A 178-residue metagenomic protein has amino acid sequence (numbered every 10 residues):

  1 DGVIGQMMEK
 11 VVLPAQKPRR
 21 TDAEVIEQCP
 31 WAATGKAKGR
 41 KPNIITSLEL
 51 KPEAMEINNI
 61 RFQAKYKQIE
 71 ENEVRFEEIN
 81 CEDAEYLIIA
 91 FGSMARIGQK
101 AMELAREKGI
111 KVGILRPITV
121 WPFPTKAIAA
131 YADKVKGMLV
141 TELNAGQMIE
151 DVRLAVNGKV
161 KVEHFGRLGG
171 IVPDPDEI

Functional and structural regions predicted by a protein language model:
D1-E78: Conformationally flexible catalytic loops at phosphate/diphosphate-handling active centers
G2-M7, G92-M94, A145, G169: Glycine-rich beta-alpha junction loops
L13-P18, K100-G109, A129-D133, R153-G158: Short, solvent-exposed amphipathic alpha-helical segments in soluble enzyme and RNA/protein-processing domains
R75-K111, L115, W121-A127: Redox- and metal-dependent alpha/beta enzyme cores, enriched for Fe-S-associated oxidoreductases and cofactor-handling
E85-A90, K136-T141, E163-G166: Short glycine-rich or small-residue beta-strand-to-loop segments that form or flank ligand, phosphate, metal/Fe-S
T119, P124-A155: C-terminal hydrophobic structural anchor segments that stabilize assembly/packing rather than catalytic chemistry
E142-I178: Peripheral docking tails and interdomain loops at the edges of cofactor- or intermediate-handling domains
